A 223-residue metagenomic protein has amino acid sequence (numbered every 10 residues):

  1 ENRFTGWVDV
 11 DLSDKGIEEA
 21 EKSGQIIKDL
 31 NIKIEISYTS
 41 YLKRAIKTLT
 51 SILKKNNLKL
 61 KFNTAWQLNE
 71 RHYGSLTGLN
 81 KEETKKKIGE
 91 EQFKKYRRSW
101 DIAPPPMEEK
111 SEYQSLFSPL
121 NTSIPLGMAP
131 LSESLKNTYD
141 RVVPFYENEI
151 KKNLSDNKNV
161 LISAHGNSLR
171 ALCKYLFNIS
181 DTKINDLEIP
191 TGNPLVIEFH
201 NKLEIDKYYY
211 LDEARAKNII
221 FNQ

Functional and structural regions predicted by a protein language model:
E1-D9: Glycine-rich N-terminal loop/short-helix segment of MobA-like nucleotidyltransferase
G6, I124-Y139: Surface-exposed cleft-lining segments at the edges of enzyme active sites
D9, L42, N69, V143 (+1 more regions): Short beta->alpha junction loops/turns
S13, I17, Y38, L42 (+1 more regions): Amphipathic, non-transmembrane alpha-helical scaffold segments
G16-L30, P144-K151: ANL superfamily AMP-binding
E21-Y113, S123, K174-E198, Q223: Phosphate-coordination/substrate-recognition cap region in phosphate-metabolizing enzymes
I46, K54, K136-I205: Active-site-adjacent alpha-helix immediately C-terminal to a catalytic or transition-state-stabilizing loop
A214-Q223: Short, cationic low-complexity segments
